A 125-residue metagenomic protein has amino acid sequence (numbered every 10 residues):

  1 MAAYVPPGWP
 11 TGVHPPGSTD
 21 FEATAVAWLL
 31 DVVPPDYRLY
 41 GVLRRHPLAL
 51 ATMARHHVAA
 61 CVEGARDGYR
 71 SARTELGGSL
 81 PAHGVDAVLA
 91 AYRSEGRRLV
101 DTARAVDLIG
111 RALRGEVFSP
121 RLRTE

Functional and structural regions predicted by a protein language model:
P16-E125: Eukaryotic low-complexity, intrinsically disordered regulatory segments enriched in serine, proline and acidic residues
